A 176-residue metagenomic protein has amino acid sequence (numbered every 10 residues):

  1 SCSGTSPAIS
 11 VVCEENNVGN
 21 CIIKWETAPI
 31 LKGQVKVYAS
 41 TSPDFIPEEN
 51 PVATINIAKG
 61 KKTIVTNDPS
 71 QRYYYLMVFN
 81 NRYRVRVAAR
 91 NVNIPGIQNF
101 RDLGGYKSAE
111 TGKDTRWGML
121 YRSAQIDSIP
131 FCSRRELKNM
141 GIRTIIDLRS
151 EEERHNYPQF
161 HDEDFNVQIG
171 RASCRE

Functional and structural regions predicted by a protein language model:
C2-R175: Cys-dependent protein tyrosine phosphatase-like superfamily
